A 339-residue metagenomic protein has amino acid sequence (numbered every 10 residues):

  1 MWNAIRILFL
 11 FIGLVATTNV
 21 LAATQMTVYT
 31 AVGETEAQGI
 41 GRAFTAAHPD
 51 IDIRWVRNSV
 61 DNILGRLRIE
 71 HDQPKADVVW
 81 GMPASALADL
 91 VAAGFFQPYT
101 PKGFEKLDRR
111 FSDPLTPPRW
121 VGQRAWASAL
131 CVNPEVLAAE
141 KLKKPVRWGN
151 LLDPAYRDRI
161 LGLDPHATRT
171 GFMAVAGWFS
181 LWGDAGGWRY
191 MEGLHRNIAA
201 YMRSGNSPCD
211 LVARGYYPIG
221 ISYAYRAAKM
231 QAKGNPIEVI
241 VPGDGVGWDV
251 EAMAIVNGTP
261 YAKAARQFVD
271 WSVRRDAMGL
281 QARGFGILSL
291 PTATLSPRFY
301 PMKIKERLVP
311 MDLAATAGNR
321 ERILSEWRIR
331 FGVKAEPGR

Functional and structural regions predicted by a protein language model:
T17-T18: N-terminal signal peptide c-region/cleavage motif recognized by signal peptidases
A23-A88: Early extracytoplasmic/lumenal segment of secretory-pathway proteins
A31, T35-Q38, K75-Y216: Extracytoplasmic ligand-binding site segments that recognize negatively charged/polar headgroups
S85-D89, A213, Y217-P236: A ligand-binding cleft/hinge motif common to bilobed small-molecule-binding domains
K106-R110, W126, Y190-H195, Y201-M202 (+2 more regions): Periplasmic-binding protein-like
C131-V136, A176-F179, D249-Y261, L280-Q281: A bilobed periplasmic-binding-protein/Venus flytrap-type ligand-binding module shared by bacterial periplasmic
V256-A314: Mature extracytoplasmic/periplasmic domains
R298-R339: Extracellular/periplasmic bilobal clamshell ligand-binding domains
